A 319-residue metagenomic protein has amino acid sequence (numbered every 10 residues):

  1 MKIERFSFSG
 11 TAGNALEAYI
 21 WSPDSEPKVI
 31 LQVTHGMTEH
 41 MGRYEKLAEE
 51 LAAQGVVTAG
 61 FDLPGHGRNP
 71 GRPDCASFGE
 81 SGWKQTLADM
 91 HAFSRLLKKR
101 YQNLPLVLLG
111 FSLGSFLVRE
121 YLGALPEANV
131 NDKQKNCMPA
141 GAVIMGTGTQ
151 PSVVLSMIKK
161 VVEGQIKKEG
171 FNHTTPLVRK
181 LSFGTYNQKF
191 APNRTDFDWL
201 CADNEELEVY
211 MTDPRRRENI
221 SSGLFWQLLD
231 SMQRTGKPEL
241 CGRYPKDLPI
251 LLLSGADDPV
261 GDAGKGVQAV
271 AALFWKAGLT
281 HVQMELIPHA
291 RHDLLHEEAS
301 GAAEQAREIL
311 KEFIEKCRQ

Functional and structural regions predicted by a protein language model:
M1-P23: N-terminal cap/lid segment of alpha/beta-hydrolase-fold proteins
H35-E39, S112, A256-D257: Active-site glycine-rich loops that stabilize anionic/oxyanionic intermediates across multiple enzyme folds
R43, A48-D74: Conserved alpha/beta-hydrolase
G79-K98: Alpha/beta-hydrolase active-site loop
Y101-S112: Alpha/beta-hydrolase fold nucleophile elbow
V118-R215: Alpha/beta-hydrolase-fold enzymes
L252-S254: Short beta-strand/loop motif that positions the catalytic acidic residue of the alpha/beta-hydrolase fold
A277, H281-Q319: Catalytic active-site module of serine/aspartate enzymes centered on a nucleophile-bearing elbow/loop
